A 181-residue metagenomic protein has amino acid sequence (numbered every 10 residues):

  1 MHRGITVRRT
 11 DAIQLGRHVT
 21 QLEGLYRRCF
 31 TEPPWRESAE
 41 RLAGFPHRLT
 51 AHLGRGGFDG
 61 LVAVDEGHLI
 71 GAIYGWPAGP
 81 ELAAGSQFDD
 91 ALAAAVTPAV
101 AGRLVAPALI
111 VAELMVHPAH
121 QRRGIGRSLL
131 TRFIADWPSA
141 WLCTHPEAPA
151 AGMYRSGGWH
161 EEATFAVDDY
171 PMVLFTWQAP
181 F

Functional and structural regions predicted by a protein language model:
M1-T20, G24, R28: Conserved N-terminal entry element of GNAT/NAT acetyltransferase domains
E23-A39: Helix-loop element at the rim of GNAT/NAT acetyltransferase active sites that forms part of the acceptor-substrate
H47-V62, A78-S86, I110: A short helix-loop-beta-strand connector motif used in the catalytic cores of GNAT acetyltransferases and, in some
G57-I73: Conserved beta-hairpin
Y74-E113: Conserved acyl-donor/pantetheine-binding loop and adjacent beta-alpha core of acyl/acetyltransferases and related
L109, A135-E147: Conserved GNAT acetyl-CoA-binding A-motif
V111-P118, R122-A135, R155-S156: Conserved acetyl-CoA-binding loop-helix of GNAT-fold acetyltransferases
R127-S128, L142, P146-P171: Conserved active-site alpha-helix within GNAT-family acetyltransferase domains
